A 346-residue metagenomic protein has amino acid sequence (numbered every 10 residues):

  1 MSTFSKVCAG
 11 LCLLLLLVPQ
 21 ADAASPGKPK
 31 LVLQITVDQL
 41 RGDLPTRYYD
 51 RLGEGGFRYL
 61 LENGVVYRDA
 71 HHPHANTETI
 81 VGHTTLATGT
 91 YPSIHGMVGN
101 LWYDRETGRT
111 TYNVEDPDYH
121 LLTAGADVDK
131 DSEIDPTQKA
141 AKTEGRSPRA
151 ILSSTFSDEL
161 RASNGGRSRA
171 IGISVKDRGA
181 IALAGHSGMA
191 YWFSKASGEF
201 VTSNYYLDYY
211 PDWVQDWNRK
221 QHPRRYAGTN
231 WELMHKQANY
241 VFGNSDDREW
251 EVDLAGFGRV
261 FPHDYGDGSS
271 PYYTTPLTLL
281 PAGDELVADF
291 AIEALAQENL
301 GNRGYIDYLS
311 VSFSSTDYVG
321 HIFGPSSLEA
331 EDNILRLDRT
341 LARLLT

Functional and structural regions predicted by a protein language model:
M1-A9: Bacterial N-terminal signal peptides that target proteins for export
C8-V18: Bacterial N-terminal signal peptides
A21-A24: Boundary at the C-terminal end of the N-terminal hydrophobic targeting segment
K28-L33, N63-Y67, I94, G165-A170 (+1 more regions): Loop/turn elements at helix/coil->beta-strand transitions in domains of secreted/extracellular proteins
P29-R41, L60, L86, L160 (+3 more regions): Beta-strand elements within well-structured catalytic alpha/beta cores of enzymes that handle phosphate/sulfate esters
R41-R47, A70-H72, A141-S147, T274-P281 (+1 more regions): Second-shell loop/turn segments in exported
P45-H95, R161, R169-I173: Short, structured active-site-proximal loop/turn typified by the sulfatase FGly-forming signature C/S-X-P-X-R
Y91, M97-Y305, S314-H321: His/Asp/Glu-rich, glycine-adjacent segments that coordinate divalent cations and/or stabilize oxyanion chemistry on
